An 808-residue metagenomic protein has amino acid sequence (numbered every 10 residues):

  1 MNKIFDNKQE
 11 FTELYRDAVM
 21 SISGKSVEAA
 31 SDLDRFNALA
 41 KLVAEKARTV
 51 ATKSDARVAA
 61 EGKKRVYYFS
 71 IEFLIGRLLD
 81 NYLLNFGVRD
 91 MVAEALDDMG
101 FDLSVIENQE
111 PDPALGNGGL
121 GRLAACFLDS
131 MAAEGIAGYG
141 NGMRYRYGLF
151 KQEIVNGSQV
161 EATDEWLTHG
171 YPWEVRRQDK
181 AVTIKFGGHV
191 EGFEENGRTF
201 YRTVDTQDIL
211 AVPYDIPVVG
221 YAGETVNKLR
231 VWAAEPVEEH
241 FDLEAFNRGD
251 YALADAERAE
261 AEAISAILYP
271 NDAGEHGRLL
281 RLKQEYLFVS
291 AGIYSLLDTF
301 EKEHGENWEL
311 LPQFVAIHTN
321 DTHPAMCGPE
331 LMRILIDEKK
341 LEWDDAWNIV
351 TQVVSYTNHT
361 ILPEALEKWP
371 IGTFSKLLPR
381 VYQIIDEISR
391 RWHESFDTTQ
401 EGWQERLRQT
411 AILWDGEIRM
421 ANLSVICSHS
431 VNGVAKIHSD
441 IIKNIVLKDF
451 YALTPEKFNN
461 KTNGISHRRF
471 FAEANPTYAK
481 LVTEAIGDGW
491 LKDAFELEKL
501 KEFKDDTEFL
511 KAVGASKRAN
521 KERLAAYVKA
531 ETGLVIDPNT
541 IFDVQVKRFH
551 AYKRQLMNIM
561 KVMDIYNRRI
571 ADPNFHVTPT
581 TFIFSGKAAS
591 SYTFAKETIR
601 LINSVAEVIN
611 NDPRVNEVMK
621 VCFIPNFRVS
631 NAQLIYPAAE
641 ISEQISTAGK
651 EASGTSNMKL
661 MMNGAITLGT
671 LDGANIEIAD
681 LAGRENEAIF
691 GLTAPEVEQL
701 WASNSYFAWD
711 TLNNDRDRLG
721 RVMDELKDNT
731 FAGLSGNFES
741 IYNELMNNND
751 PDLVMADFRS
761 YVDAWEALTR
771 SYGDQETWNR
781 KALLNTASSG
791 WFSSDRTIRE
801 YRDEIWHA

Functional and structural regions predicted by a protein language model:
M1-A808: A conserved ligand/cofactor-binding region detector
